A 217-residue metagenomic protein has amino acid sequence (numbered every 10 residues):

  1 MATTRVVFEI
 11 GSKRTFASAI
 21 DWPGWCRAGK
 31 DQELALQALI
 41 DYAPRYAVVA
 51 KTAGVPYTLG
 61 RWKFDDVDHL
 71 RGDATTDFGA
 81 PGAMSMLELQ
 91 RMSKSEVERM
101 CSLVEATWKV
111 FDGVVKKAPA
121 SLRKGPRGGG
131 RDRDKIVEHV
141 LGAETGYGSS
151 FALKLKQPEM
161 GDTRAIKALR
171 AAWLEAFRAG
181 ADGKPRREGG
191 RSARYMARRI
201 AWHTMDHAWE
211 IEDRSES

Functional and structural regions predicted by a protein language model:
A2, P44-E96: Short, charged, surface-exposed hinge/linker loops at domain edges that act as mobile lids or interdomain connectors
T4-V7, G11-Q32, L36-A53, D112 (+2 more regions): Short, contiguous alpha-helical
V6-F8, T75, G82-A83, T107-K109: Short, flexible segments with low predicted structural confidence
A80-S85, A118-P119, E144: Short hydrophobic/aromatic-rich motifs at helix boundaries and adjacent loops
E88-G129, R133: Hydrophobic, well-structured mid-protein blocks that either form specific transmembrane helices
T107-V114, A168-A176: Amphipathic alpha-helical packing segments from all-alpha helical-bundle domains
E175-K184: Transmembrane alpha-helical segments of integral membrane proteins
